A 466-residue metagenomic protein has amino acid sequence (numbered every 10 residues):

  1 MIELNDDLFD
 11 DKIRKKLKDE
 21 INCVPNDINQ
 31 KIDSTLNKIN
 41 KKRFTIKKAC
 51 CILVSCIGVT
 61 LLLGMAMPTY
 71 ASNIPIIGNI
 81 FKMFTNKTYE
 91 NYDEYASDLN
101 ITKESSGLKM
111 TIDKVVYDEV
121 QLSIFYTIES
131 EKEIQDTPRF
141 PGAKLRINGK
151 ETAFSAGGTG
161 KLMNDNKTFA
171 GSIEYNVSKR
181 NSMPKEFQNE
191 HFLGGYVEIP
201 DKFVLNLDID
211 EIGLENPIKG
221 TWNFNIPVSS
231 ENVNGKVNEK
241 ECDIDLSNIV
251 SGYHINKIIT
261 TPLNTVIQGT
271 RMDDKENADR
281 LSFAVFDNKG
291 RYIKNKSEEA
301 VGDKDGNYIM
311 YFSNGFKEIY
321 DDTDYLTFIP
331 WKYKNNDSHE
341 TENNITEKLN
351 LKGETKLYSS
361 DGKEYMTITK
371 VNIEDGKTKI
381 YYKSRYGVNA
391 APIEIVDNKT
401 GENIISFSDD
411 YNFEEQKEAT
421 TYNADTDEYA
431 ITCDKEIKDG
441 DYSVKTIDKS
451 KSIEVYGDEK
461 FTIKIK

Functional and structural regions predicted by a protein language model:
L4-L17, I32, L36, L62-K466: Alpha-helical, hydrophobic structural elements that either
K18-I32: N-terminal intrinsically disordered, acidic low-complexity segments at the extreme N-terminus
C23, C50-C51, C56, C242 (+1 more regions): Generic recognition of cysteine residues
Q30-F44: Juxtamembrane low-complexity tails/linkers enriched in Ser/Thr-Pro and polybasic
K41-A71: Internal signal-anchor transmembrane helix that establishes type II topology
